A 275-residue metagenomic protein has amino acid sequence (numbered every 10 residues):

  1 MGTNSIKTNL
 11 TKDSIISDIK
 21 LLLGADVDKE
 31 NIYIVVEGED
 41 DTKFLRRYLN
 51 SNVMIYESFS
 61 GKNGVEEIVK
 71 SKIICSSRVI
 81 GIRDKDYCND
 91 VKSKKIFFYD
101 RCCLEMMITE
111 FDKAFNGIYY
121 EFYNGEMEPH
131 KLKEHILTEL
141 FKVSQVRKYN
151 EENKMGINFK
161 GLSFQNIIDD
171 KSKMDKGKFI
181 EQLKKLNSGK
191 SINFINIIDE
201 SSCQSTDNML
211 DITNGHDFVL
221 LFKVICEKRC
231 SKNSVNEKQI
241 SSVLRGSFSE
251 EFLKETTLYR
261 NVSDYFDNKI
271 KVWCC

Functional and structural regions predicted by a protein language model:
M1-C275: Acidic, divalent-metal-binding catalytic cores of TOPRIM and closely related two-metal-ion phosphodiester/pyrophosphate
